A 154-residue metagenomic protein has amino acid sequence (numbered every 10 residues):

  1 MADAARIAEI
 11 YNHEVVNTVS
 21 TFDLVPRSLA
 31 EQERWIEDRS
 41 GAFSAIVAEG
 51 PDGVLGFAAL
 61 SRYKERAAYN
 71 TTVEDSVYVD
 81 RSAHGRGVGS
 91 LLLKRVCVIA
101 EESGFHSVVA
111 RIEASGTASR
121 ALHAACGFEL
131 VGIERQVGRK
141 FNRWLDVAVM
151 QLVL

Functional and structural regions predicted by a protein language model:
M1-I7: A short beta-loop-alpha structural element at the N-terminal edge of CoA-dependent acyl/N-acetyltransferase catalytic
E9-P26: Helix-loop element at the rim of GNAT/NAT acetyltransferase active sites that forms part of the acceptor-substrate
L24-S82, L93-K94, I99, V153-L154: Acetyl-CoA-dependent GNAT
F43, L145-V149: Short hydrophobic/aromatic beta-strand or adjacent loop that forms the aromatic wall/cage of a ligand/substrate-binding
A59-R62, A67, V109-I112, A124 (+1 more regions): Conserved catalytic-core motifs of GNAT/GCN5-like acyltransferases
D75, V108-A110, M150: A structural signal for short, well-ordered beta-strand segments
V79, G85-E102, T117-A125: Conserved acetyl-CoA-binding loop-helix of GNAT-fold acetyltransferases
A100-I112: Conserved GNAT acetyl-CoA-binding A-motif
